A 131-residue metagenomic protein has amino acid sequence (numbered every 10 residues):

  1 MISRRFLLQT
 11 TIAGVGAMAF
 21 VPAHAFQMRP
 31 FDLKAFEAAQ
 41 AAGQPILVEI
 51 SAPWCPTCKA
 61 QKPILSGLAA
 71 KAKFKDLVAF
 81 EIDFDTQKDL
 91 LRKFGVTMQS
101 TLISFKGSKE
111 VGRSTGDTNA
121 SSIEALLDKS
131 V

Functional and structural regions predicted by a protein language model:
M1-V21: N-terminal secretory signal peptides and thylakoid transit peptides that target proteins across membranes
A23-A25: Boundary at the C-terminal end of the N-terminal hydrophobic targeting segment
M28-Q44: A short beta-strand-turn-helix
A42-P53: Short active-site neighborhood of thiol/selenol oxidoreductases, capturing the structured segment around
K59-K71: Typically the conserved alpha-helix immediately C-terminal to a functionally engaged Cys/Sec in thioredoxin-like
F74-K88: Thiol-based oxidoreductase modules, predominantly thioredoxin-like and allied folds used for disulfide exchange
F94-I103: Structural micro-motif
K106-V131: Non-catalytic, surface beta->alpha helical segment in thiol-disulfide oxidoreductase systems
